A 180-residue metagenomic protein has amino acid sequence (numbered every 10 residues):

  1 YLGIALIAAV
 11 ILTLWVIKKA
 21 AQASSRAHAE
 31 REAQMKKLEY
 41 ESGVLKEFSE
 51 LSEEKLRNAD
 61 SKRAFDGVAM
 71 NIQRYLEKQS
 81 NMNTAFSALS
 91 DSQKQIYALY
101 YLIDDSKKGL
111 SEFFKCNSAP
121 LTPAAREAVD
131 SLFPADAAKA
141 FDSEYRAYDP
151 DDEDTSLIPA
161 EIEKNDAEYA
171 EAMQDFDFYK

Functional and structural regions predicted by a protein language model:
Y1-H28: N-terminal signal-anchor transmembrane alpha helix of single-pass membrane proteins, serving as the membrane-anchoring
Q22-K46: Short juxtamembrane segments adjacent to a transmembrane helix
K46-Y97, I103, F114-T122, A128-K180: Extended, alpha-helix-rich binding/interface surfaces that flank or overlap catalytic cores and mediate recognition
D105-G109: Boundary/linker elements of alpha-helical solenoid repeat scaffolds
